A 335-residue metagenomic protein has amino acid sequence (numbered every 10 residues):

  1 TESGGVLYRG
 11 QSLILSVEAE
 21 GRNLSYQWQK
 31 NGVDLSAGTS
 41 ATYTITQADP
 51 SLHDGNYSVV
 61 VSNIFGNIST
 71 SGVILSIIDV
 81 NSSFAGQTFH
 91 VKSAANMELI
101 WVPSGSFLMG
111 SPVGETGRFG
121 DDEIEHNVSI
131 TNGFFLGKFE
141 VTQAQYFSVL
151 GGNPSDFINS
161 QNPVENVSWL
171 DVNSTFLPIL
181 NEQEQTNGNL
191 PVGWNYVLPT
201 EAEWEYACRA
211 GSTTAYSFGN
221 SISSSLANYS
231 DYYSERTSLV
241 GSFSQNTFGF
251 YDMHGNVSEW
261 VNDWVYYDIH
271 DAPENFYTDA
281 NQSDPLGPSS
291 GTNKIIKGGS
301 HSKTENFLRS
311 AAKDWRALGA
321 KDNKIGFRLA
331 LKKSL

Functional and structural regions predicted by a protein language model:
T1-G4: Surface-exposed, proline-enriched loop/turn segments that connect beta strands in immunoglobulin-like
Q11-E18: A short beta-strand segment in extracellular, disulfide-stabilized domains
E20-Q27: Solvent-exposed loop segments of extracellular immunoglobulin-like
K30-Q47, I158-N159: Surface-exposed, flexible coil segments in extracellular/virion-facing regions
D49-S58: Solvent-exposed loop/turn motifs of extracellular immunoglobulin-like beta-sandwich domains
K92-S155, V167-L170, G255, L329: A short glycine-rich, aromatic-capped structural motif
L108, V113, G117, I158 (+1 more regions): Functional-site microenvironments in short loops/helix caps that host divalent-cation chemistry
